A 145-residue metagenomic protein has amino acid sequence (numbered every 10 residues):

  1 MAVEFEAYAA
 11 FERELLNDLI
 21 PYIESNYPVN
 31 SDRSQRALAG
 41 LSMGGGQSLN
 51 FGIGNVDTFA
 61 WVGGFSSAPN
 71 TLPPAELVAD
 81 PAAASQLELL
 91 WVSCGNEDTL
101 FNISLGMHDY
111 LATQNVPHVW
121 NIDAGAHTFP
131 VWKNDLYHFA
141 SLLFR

Functional and structural regions predicted by a protein language model:
M1-R145: Non-catalytic cap/lid and distal C-terminal segments of serine-dependent acyl enzymes
